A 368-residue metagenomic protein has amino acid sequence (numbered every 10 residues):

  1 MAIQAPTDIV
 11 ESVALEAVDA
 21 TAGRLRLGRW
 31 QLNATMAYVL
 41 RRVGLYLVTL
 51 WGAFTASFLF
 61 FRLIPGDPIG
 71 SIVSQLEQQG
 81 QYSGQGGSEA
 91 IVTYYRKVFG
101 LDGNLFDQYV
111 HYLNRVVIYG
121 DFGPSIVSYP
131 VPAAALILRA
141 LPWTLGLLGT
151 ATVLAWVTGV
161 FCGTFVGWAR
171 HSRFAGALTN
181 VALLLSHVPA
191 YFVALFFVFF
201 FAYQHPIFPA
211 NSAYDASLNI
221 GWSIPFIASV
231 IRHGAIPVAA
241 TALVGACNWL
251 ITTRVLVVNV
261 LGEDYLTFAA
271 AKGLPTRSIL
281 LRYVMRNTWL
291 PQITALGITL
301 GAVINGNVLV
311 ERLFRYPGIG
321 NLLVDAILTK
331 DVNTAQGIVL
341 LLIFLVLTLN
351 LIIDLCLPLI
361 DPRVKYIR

Functional and structural regions predicted by a protein language model:
M1-Y46, R170-S172, L355-R368: Transmembrane alpha-helical segments of polytopic membrane transport and secretion proteins
I3-Q4, R24-T35, V98-V160: An internal, D/E-rich "acidic patch" concept
G23-Q31, L50-S57, F61-I64, W143 (+2 more regions): Helix-terminus/capping and membrane-interface signal
M36-A37, I137, L141-F174, A190 (+1 more regions): Alpha-helical transmembrane segments of integral membrane proteins, especially multi-pass inner/plasma-membrane
L50-D107, H205-F226: Hydrophobic alpha-helical transmembrane segments of membrane transport/permease proteins and related membrane-embedded
A53, S57-F61, G66, A194 (+5 more regions): Juxtamembrane/transmembrane-helix interface segments of polytopic membrane transporters
S57-L63, T93, R115-V116, V181-S212 (+1 more regions): Membrane-water interface segments at the C-terminal ends of transmembrane alpha-helices in multi-pass inner-membrane
Q85-I118, F314-A326: Short hydrophobic, aromatic-rich alpha-helical segments embedded in or entering the lipid bilayer of multi-pass
